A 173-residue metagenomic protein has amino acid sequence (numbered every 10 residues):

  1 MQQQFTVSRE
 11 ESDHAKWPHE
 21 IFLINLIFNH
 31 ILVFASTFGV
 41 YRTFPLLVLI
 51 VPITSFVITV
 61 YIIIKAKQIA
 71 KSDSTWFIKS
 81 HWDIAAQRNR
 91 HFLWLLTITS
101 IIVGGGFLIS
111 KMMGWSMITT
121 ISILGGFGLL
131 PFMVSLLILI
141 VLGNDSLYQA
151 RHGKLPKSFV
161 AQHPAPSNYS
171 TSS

Functional and structural regions predicted by a protein language model:
Q2-S173: Alpha-helical membrane insertion/targeting regions
